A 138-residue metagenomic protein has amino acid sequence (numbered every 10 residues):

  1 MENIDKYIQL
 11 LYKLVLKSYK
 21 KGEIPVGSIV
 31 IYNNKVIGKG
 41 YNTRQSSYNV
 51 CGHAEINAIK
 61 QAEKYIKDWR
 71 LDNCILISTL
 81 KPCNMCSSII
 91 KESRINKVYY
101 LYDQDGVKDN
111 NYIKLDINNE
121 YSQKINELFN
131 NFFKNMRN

Functional and structural regions predicted by a protein language model:
M1-K21, P82-N138: Zinc-dependent deaminase
L11, V15-S18, A54, A58-A62: Stable alpha-helical structural segments in soluble proteins, enriched in small hydrophobic residues
I24, R70-D72, R94: Short loop/turn motifs at secondary-structure junctions
V26-N34: Short beta-strand scaffold segments in enzyme catalytic cores
T43-I56: A short, polar/charged loop-to-alpha-helix boundary motif
K64-I66: Sigma70-family region 2
D68-L80: Immediate flanking context of iron-sulfur cluster ligation sites
